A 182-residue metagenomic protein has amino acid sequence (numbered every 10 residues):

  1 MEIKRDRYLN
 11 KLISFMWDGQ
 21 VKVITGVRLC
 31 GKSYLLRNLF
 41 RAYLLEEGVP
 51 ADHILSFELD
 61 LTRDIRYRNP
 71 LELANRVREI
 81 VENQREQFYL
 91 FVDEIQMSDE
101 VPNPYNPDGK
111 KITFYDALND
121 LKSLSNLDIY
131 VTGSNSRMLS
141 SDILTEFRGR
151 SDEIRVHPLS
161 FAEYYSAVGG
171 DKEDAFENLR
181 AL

Functional and structural regions predicted by a protein language model:
M1-G19: Pre-Walker A adenine-sensing motif
I24: Hydrophobic anchor at the beta1->P-loop junction of P-loop NTPases
V27: P-loop (Walker A) phosphate-binding loop of NTP-binding proteins
S33: Walker A/P-loop
L55-E86: Short glycine-rich substrate-engagement loop in P-loop NTPases that contacts/grips substrate
F91, D128-S134, R155: Structural recognition of the conserved hydrophobic beta-strand(s) that form the central parallel beta-sheet of P-loop
Q96-Y130: Conserved Walker B catalytic segment
S140-L182: Interdomain motor-coupling "hinge/lid" segment immediately C-terminal to the ATP-binding subdomain of NTP-driven enzymes
